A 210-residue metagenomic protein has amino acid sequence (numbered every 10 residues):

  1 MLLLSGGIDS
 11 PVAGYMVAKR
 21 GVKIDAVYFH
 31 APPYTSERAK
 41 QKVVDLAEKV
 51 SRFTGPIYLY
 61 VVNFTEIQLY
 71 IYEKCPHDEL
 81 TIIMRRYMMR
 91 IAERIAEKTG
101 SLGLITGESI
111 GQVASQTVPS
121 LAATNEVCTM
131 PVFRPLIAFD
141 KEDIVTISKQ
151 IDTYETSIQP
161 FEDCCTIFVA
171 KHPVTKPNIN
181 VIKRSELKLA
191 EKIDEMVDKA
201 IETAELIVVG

Functional and structural regions predicted by a protein language model:
M1-V43, C165-K171: ATP-dependent adenylation/pyrophosphate-handling site
L2, A26-Y28, V61, T106 (+1 more regions): Structural beta-sheet core signal
R20, L46-F53, I95, T99 (+3 more regions): Change "in soluble alpha/beta enzymes" to "in soluble alpha/beta proteins
V27, I57, S101, T117 (+2 more regions): Peripheral terminal appendages
R38-K49, I91: Short alpha-helix adjacent to the SAM-binding motif of class I
L46-K74, D163: A conserved beta-strand->alpha-helix junction
V62-I67, S109-I110, F161-K171: A glycine-rich phosphate-binding loop feature that marks nucleotide/adenosyl-phosphate handling sites
Q68, K74-T146, Q150-I151, M196-E205: Active-site adenylate/phosphate-handling loop in enzymes that bind or generate adenylated species
